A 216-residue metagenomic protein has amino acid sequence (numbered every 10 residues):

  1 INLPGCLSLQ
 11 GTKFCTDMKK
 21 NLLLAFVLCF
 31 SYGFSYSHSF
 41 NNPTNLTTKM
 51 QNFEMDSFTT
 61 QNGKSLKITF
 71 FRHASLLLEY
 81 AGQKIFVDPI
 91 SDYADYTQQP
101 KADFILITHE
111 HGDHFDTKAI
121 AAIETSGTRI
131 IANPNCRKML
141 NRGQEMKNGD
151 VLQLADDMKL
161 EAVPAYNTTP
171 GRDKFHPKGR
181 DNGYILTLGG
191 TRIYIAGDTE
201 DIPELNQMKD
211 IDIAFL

Functional and structural regions predicted by a protein language model:
T16-N21: Positively charged n-region of N-terminal signal peptides that target proteins for export
L22-C29: Sec-dependent N-terminal signal peptides
S31-Y36: C-terminal segment of classical bacterial N-terminal signal peptides
H38-P100, E145-K209: Core dinuclear metal-dependent hydrolase active-site scaffold
S91-N135, D210-F215: Active-site metal-binding motif and surrounding structural segment of the metallo-beta-lactamase
A121-A122, S126-I130, P134, K138-E161: Non-globular, low-confidence helical/coil segments that flank catalytic cores
